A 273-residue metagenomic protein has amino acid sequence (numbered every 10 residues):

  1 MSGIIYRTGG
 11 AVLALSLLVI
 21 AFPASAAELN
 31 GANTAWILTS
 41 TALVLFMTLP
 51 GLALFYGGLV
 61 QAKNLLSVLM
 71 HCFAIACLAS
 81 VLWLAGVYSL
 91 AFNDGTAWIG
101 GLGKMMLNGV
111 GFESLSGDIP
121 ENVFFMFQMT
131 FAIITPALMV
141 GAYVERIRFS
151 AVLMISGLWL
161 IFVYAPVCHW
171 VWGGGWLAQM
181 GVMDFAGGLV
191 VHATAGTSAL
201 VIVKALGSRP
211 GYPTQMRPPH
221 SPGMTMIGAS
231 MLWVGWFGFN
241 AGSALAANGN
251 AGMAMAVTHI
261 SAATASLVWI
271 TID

Functional and structural regions predicted by a protein language model:
S2-D273: Hydrophobic alpha-helical transmembrane bundles of multi-pass membrane proteins
